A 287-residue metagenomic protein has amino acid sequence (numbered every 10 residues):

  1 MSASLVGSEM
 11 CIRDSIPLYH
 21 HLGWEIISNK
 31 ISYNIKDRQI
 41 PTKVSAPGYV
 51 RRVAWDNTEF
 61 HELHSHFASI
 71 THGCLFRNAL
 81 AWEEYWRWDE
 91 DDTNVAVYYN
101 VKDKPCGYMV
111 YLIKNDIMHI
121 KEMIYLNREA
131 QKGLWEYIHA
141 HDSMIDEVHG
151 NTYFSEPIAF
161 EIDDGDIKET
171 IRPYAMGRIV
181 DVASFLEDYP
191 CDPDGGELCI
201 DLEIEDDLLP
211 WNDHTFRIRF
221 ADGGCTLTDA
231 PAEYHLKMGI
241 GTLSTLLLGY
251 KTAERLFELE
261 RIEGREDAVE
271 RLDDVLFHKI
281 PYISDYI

Functional and structural regions predicted by a protein language model:
M1-G7, C11: Single conserved hydrophobic/aromatic residue that forms the stacking wall/gate of nucleotide- or nucleobase-binding
I12, V101-K102, E203-L208: Short, flexible beta-strand-to-coil junctions
R13-D14, W55, Y153: Short beta->alpha linker loops
P17: Cytosolic ligand/metal-binding cores
L22-K43, K121-I287: Active-site/acyl-donor-binding loops of N-acyltransferases
I27-K121, R128-K132, E136-H139, P173 (+1 more regions): Amide-forming acyltransferase catalytic core, primarily the GNAT-like/NAT-type and related acyltransferase folds
